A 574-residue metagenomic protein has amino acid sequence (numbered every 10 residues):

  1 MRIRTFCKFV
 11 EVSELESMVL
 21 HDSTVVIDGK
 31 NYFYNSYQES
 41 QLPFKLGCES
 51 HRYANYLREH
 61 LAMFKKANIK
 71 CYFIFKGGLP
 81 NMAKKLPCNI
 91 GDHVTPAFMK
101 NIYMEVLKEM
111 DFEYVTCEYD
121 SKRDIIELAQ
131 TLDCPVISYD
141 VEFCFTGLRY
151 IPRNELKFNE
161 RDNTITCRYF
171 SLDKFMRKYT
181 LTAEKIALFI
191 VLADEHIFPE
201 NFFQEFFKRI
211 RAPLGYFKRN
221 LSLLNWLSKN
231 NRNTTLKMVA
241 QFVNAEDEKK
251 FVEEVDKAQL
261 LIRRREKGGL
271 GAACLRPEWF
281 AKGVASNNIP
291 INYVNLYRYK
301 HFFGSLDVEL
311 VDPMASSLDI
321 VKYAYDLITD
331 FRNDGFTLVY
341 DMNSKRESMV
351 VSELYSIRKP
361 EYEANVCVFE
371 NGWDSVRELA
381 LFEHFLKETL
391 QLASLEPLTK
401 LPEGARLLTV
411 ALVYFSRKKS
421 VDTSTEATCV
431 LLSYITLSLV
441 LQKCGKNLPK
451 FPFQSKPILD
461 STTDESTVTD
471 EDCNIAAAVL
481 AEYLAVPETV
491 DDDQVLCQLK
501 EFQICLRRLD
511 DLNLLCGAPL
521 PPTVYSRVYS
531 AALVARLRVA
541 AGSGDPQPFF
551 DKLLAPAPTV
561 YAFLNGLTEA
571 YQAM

Functional and structural regions predicted by a protein language model:
M1-K66, K70-K85, T95, M99-L107 (+1 more regions): Charged, low-complexity intrinsically disordered segments
Q38-E39, K85-P87, Y119, R149-Y150: Short coil/turn segments at secondary-structure boundaries
F75-G78, Y114-D124, V141: Acidic carboxylate-rich catalytic motifs and surrounding loops in phosphoryl-/glycosyl-chemistry enzymes
N81-A83, K122-E127, C144-G147: Short, well-ordered, mixed-charge alpha-helical segments that flank or form enzyme active sites
P96-M99, E118-I126, L132: Active-site neighborhood for divalent-cation/phosphate handling
L128-R153: Acidic, metal-binding active-site segment of PIN/NYN-like and related structure-specific nucleases
